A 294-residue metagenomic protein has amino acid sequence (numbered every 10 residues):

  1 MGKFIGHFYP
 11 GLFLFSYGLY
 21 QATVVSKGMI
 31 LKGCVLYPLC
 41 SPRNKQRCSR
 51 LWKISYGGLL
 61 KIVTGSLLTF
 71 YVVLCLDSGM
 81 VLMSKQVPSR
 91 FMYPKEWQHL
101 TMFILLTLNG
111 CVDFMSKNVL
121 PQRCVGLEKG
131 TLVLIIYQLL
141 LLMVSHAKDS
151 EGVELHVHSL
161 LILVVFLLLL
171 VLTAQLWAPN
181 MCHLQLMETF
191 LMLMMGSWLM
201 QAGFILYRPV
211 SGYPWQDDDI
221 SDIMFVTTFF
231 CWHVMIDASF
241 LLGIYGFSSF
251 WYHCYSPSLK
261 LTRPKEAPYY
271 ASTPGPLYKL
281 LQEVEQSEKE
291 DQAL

Functional and structural regions predicted by a protein language model:
M1-G130, I136, K148-E151: Early transmembrane hairpin module of multi-pass membrane proteins
P10, G57, M102, L132 (+4 more regions): Eukaryote-biased feature marking scaffold/signaling PDZ-domain proteins and nuclear chromatin regulators
F15, D222-L242: Hydrophobic alpha-helical transmembrane segments
F15, L67-C75, M143, S197-R208: C-terminal TM-helix exit segments that contain a strictly Trp-centered aromatic cap at the helix terminus
Y20-G33, F240-P264: Transmembrane-helix exit/juxtamembrane "anchor" motif
C34-Q46, C254-L294: Non-transmembrane, juxtamembrane loop and terminal tail segments of multi-pass eukaryotic membrane proteins
G130-L142, V153-W177, H183-I205: Alpha-helical membrane segments in multi-pass integral membrane proteins
P209-F229: Short, membrane-exposed interhelical loops at transmembrane-helix boundaries
